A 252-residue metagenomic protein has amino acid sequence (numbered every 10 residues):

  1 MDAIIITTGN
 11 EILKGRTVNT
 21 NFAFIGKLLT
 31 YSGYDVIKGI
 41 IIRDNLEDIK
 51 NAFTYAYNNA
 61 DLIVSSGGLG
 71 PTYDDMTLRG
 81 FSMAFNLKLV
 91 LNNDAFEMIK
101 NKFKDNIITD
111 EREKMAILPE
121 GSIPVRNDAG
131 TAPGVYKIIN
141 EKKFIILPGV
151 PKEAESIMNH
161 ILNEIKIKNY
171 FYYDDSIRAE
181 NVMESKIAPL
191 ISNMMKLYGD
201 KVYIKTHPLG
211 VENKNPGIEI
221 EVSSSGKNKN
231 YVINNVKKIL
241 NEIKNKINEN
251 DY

Functional and structural regions predicted by a protein language model:
M1-G39, D44, I233: Glycine-rich phosphate/diphosphate-binding loop of Rossmann-like nucleotide-binding domains
D2-I4, D61-L62, A116, I123 (+3 more regions): Structural motif
T8-N10, S65-Y73, P148-G149, S225: Glycine-rich beta-strand-to-loop/alpha-helix junction loops that act as flexible
G9, L29, I49, D74 (+3 more regions): Buried hydrophobic positions in well-ordered alpha/beta secondary-structure cores of metabolic enzymes
A23-A84: N-terminal small/polar loop signature for handling phosphorylated ligands or for N-terminal nucleophile
I41, D48-N51, N58, M76-K168: Proline/glycine-rich low-complexity loops and linkers
K142-K244: An accessory alpha-helical subdomain
E242-Y252: Conserved short beta-strand edge segments in small beta-sheet-based binding/regulatory domains
